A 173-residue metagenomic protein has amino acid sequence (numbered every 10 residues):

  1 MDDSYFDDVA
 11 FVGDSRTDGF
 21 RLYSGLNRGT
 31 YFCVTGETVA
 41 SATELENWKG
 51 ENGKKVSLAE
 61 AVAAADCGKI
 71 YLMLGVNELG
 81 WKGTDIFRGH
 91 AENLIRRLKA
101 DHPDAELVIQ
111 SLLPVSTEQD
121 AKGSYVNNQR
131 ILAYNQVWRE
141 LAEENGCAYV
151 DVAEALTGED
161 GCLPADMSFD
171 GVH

Functional and structural regions predicted by a protein language model:
D2-H90: Conserved SGNH/GDSL esterase-like catalytic core that processes O-acyl groups on lipids and polysaccharides
F32-T35, Q110, V152-A155: Conserved beta-strand termini and adjacent loop/short-helix elements that scaffold enzyme active sites in alpha/beta
M73, Q110-S111: Alpha/beta-hydrolase-fold catalytic nucleophile elbow
D85-L94, I131-Y134: Charged helix-capping and loop-helix junction motifs
N93-D101: Catalytic-core regions built around general acid/base machinery
H102-E106: A short helix->loop->beta-strand "cap" motif at the edges of active sites that frequently abuts
V115-H173: Catalytic His-Asp segment of secreted/periplasmic serine-dependent ester chemistry enzymes
